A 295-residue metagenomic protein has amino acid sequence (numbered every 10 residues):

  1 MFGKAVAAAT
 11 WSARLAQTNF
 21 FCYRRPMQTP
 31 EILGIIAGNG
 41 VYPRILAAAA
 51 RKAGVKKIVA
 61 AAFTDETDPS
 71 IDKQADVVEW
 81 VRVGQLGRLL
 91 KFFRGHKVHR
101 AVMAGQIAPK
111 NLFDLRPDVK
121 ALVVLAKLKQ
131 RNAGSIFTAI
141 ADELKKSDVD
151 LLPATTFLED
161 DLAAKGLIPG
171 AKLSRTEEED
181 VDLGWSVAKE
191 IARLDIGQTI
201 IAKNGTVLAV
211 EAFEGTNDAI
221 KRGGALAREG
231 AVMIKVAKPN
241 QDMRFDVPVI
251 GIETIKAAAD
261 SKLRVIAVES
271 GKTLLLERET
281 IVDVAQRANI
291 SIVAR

Functional and structural regions predicted by a protein language model:
Q28-F63: N-terminal basic/disordered segments at the start of proteins
E31-G34, K57-A60, V77, H99-A101 (+9 more regions): Structural motif
N39, Q106-P109, T206, K238-P239: Short glycine-rich anion-binding loops that position phosphate/pyrophosphate groups of nucleotides and phosphorylated
A50, W80, G134, D150-I255: Conserved mixed alpha/beta catalytic, RNA-binding, or beta-rich assembly cores of soluble enzyme, regulatory
F63-H96, L115-V124, D218-R295: Feature captures the catalytic cores and cofactor-binding loops of soluble hydro-lyases/lyases that act on carboxylate
R88-F157: N-terminal glycine-rich phosphate/adenylate-binding segment common to multiple enzyme folds
